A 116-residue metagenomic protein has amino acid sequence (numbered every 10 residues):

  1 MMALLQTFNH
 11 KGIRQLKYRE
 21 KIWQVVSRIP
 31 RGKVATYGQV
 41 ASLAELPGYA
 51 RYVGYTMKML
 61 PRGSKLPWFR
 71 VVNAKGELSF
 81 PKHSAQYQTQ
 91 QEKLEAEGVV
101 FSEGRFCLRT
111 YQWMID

Functional and structural regions predicted by a protein language model:
L4-D116: Nucleic acid-binding interface residues in structured DNA/RNA-binding domains, emphasizing the DNA-engaging scaffolds
